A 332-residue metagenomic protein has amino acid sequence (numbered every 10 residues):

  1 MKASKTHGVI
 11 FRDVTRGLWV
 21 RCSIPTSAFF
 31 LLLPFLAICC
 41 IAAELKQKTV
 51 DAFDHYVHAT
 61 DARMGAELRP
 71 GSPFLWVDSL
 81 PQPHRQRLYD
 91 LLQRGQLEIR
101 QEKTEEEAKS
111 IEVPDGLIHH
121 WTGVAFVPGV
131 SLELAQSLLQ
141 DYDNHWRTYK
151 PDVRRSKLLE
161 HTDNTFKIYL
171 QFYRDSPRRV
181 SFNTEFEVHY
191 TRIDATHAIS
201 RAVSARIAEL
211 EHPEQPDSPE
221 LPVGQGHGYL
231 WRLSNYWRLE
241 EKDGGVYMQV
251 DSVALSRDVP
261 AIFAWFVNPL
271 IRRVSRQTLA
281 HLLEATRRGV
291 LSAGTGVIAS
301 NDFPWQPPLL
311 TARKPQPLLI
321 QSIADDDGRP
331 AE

Functional and structural regions predicted by a protein language model:
M1-C22: N-terminal secretory signal peptides that target proteins for export/translocation
R12, P25, A42-A43: General secretory precursor processing signal
L18, L31-L36, L310, L318-L319: Leucine-biased recognition of intrinsically disordered, low-complexity hydrophobic segments
S23-C39: Bacterial N-terminal signal peptides
A43-E332: Eukaryotic helix-grip
